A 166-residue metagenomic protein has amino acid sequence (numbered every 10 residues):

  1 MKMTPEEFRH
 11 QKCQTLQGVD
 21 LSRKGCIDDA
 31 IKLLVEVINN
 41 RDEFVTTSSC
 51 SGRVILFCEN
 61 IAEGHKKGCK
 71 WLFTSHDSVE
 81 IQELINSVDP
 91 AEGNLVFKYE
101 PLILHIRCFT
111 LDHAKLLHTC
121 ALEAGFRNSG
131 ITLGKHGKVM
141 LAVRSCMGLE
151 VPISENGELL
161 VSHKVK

Functional and structural regions predicted by a protein language model:
M1-E92: N-terminal, charge-rich interaction modules
L95-K98: Duplex nucleic acid-engaging cores and interfaces of nucleic-acid transaction enzymes
E100, A114: Compact, Lys/Arg-rich rRNA/RNP-binding cores from ribosome-related proteins
L102-C108: Short cationic amphipathic helices and targeting signals
F109-H113: Helix N-cap motif at beta-to-alpha junctions
L116, C120-K166: Helix-rich interaction surfaces within compact, conserved domain-sized segments that mediate assembly or partner
